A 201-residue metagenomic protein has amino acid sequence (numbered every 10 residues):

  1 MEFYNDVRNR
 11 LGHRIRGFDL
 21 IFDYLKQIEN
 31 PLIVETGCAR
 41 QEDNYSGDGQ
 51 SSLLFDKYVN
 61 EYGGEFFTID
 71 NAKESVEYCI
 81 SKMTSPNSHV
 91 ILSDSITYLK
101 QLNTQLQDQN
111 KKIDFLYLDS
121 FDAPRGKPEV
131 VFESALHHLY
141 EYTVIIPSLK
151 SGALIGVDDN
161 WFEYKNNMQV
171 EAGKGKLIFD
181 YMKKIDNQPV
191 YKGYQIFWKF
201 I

Functional and structural regions predicted by a protein language model:
M1-I201: A short alpha-helical cap/connector motif
